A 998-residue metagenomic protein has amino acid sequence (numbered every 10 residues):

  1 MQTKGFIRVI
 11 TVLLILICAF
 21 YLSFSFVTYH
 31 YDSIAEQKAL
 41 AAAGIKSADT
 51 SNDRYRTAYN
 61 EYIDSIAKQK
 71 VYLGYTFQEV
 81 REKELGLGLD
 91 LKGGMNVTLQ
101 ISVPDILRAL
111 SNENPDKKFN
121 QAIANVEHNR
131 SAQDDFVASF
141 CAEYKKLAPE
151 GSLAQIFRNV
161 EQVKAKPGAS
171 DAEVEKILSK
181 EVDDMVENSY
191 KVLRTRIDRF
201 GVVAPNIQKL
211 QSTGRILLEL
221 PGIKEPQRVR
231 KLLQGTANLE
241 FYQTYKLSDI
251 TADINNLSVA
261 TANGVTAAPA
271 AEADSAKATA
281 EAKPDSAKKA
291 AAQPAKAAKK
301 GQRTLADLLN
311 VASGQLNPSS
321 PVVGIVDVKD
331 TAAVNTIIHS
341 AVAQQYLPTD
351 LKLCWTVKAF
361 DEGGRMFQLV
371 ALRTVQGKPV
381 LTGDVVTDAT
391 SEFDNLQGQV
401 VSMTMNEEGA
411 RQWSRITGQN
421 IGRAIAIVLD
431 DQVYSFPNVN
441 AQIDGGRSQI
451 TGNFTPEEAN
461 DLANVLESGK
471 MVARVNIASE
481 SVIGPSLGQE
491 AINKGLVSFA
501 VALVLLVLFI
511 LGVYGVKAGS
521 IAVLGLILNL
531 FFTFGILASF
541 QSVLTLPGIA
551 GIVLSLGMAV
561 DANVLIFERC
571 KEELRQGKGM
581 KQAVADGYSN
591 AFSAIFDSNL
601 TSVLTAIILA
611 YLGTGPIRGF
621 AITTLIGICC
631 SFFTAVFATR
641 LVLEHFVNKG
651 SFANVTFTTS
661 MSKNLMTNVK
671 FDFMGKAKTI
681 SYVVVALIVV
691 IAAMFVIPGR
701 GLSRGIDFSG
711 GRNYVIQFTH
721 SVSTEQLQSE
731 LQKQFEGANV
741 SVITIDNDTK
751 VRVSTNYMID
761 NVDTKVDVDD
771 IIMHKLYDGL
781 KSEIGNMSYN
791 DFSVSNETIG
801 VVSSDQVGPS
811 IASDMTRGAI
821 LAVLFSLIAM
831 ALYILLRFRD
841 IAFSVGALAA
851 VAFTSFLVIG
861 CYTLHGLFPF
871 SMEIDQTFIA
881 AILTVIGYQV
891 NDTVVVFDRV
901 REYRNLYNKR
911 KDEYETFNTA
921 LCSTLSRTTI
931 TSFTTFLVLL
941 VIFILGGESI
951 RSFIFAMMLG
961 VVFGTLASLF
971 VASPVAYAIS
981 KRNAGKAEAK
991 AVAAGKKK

Functional and structural regions predicted by a protein language model:
M1-C18, F24-E79, L85, D105-F119 (+5 more regions): Interfacial helix-loop-helix hairpins and adjacent transmembrane helices of multi-pass alpha-helical membrane proteins
S23-Y31, A43-G44, T50-G74, Q78-D430 (+4 more regions): Non-transmembrane, solvent-exposed regions of membrane trafficking/translocation machinery
L193, S486-L506, M558, A562 (+11 more regions): Pore- and gate-forming transmembrane helices of large, multi-pass membrane proteins
E219, G445-Q449, E457-L505, K775 (+1 more regions): Juxtamembrane "pre-transmembrane" interface segments
V465, N476-G579, A583-V603, I607 (+2 more regions): Conserved structured catalytic cores and adjacent interaction surfaces of nucleotide-binding/hydrolyzing enzymes
L505-V516, F532-V543, F596-A638, Y833 (+2 more regions): Hydrophobic, glycine/alanine-rich multi-pass transmembrane helices and their short helix-loop junctions in large
V516-I566, S844-N905, L959, A967-F970: Hydrophobic transmembrane alpha-helices and their membrane-interface caps in long multi-pass transport proteins
G557-T601, E644-F652, T863, F868-I930 (+1 more regions): Cytosolic juxtamembrane regions of multi-pass inner-membrane proteins
